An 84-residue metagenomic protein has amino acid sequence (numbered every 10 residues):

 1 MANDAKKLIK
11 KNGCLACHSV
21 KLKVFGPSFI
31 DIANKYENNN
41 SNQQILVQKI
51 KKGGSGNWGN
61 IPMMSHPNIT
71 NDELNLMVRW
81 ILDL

Functional and structural regions predicted by a protein language model:
M1-A2, W80-L84: Post-cleavage N-terminal segment of exported redox proteins
M1-I9, K35: Electrostatic cytochrome c docking/interface patches
N12-V20, M77: The canonical Cys-X-X-Cys-His
H18, K51, I81-L82: Protein kinase-like catalytic domain
L22-V24: Solvent-exposed loop/turn segments at secondary-structure junctions within structured extracellular/periplasmic domains
P27-N34, K51-V78: Axial heme c-ligation environment in periplasmic c-type cytochrome domains
N40-S41: Mature, secreted membrane-active peptide modules
